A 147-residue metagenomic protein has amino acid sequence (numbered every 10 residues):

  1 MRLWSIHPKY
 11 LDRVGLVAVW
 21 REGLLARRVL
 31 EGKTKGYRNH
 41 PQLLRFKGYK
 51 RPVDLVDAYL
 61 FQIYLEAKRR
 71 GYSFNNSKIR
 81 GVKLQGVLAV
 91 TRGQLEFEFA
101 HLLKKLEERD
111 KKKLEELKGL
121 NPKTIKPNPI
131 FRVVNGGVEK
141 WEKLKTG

Functional and structural regions predicted by a protein language model:
M1-R13, E22-L25, V29-K33, K47-G147: Sequence termini and other peripheral, non-core segments
K35-Y37: Short conserved micro-motifs on helix faces and helix-strand junctions that flank and scaffold key functional residues
H40: Conserved, mostly hydrophobic/aromatic
